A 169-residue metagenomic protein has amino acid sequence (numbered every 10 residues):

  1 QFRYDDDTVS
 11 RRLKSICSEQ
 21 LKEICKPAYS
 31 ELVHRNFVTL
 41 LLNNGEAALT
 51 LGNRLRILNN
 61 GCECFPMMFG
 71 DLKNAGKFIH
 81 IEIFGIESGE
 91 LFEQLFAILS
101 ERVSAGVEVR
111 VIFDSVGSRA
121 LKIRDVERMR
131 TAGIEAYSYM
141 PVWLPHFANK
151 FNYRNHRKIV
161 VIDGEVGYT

Functional and structural regions predicted by a protein language model:
Q1-T169: N-terminal localization/anchoring segments of enzymes in phospholipid and broader phosphate metabolism
